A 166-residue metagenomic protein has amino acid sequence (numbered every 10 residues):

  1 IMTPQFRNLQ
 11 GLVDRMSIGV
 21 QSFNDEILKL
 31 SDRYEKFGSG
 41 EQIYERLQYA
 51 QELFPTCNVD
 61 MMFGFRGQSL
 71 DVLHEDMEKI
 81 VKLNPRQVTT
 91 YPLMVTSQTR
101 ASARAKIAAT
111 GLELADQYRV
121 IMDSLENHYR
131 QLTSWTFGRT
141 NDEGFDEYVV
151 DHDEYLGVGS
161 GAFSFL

Functional and structural regions predicted by a protein language model:
I1-D123: Conserved non-cysteine loop/helix-boundary elements of the Radical SAM core domain that shape
A105-L166: A C-terminal junction/extension of Radical SAM enzymes
